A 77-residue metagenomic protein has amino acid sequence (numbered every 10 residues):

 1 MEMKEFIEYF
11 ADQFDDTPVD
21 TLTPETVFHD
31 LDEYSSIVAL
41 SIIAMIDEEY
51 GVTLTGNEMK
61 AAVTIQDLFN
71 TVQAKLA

Functional and structural regions predicted by a protein language model:
M1-I43, E48-A77: Phosphopantetheine-dependent thiolation modules in NRPS/PKS and related acyl-activating systems
